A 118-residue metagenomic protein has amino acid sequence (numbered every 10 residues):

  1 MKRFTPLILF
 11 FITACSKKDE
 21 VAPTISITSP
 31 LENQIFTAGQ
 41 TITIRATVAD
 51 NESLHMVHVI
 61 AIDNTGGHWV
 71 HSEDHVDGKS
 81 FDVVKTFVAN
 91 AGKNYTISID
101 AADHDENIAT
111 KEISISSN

Functional and structural regions predicted by a protein language model:
M1-L7: Sec-dependent signal peptide recognition, specifically the positively charged N-region followed immediately by
L7-I8, K93: Residue-level detector of transmembrane insertion/anchoring sites
F11-A14: C-terminal motif of bacterial Sec signal peptides marking the signal peptidase cleavage site
K18-R45, A49-N118: Long, low-complexity serine/threonine/glycine- and acidic-rich segments characteristic of extracellular
